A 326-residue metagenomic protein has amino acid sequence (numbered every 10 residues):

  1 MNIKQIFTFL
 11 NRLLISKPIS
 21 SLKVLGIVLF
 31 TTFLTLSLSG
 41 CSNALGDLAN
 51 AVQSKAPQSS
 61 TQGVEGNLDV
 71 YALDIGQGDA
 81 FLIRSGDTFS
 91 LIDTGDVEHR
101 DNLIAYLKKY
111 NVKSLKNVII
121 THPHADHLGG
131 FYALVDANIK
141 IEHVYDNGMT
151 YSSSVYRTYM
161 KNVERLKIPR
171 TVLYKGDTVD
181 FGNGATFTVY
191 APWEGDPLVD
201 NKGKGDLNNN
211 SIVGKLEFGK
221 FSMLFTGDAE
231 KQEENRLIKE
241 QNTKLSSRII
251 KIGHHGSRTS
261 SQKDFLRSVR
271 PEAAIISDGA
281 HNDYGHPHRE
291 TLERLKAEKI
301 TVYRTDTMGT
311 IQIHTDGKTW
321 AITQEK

Functional and structural regions predicted by a protein language model:
N2-V24, T35-K326: Non-globular, low-confidence helical/coil segments that flank catalytic cores
V28-L29: Sec-dependent N-terminal signal peptides
